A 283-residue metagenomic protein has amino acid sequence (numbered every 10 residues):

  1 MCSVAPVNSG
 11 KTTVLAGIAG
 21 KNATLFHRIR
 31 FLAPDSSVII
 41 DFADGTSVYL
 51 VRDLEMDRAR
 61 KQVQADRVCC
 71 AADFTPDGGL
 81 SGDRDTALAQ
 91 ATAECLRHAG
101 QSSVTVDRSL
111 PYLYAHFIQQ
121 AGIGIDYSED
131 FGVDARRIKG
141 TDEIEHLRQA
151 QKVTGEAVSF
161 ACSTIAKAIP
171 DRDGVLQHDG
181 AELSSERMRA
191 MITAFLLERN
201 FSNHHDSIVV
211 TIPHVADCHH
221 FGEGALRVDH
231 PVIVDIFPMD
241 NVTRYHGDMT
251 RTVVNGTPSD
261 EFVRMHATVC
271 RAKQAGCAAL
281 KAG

Functional and structural regions predicted by a protein language model:
C2-G283: Active-site neighborhoods and metal-handling regions in enzymes and metal-associated proteins
